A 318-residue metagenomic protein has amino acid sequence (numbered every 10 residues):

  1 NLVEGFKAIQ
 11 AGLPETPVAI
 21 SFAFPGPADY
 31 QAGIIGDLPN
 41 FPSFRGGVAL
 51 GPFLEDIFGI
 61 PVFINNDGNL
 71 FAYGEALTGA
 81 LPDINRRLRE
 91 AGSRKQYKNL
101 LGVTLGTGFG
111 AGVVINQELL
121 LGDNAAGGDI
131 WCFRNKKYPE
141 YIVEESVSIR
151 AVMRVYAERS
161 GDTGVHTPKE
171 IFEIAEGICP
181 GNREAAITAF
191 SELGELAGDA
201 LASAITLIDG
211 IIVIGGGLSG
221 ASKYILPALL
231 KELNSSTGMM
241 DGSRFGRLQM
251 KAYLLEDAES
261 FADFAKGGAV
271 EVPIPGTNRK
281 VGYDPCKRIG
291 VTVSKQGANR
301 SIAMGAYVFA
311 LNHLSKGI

Functional and structural regions predicted by a protein language model:
N1-A19, D29-A32, D56-I60, D83 (+2 more regions): ATP-binding/phosphotransfer module of carbohydrate and carboxylate kinases, centering on a glycine-rich
T16-S21, P27-Y141, N299-I318: Phosphate-binding/catalytic loop of phosphoryl-transfer enzymes
